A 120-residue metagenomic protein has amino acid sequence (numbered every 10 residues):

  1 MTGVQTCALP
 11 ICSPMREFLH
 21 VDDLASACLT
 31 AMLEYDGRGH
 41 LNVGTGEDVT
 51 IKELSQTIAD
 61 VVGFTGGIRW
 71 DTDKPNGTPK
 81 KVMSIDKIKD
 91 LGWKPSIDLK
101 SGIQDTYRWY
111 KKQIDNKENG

Functional and structural regions predicted by a protein language model:
M1-L9: Short, small-residue-biased leader/transition segments that mark boundaries at the very start of proteins
A8-G120: C-terminal substrate-binding subdomain of Rossmann-fold SDR/epimerase-dehydratase oxidoreductases
